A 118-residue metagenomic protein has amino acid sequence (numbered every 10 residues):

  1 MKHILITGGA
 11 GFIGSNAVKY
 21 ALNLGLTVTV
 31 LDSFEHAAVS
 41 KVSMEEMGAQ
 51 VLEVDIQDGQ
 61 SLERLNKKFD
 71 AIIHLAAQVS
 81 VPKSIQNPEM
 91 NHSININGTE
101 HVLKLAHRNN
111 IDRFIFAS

Functional and structural regions predicted by a protein language model:
M1-A71: N-terminal Rossmann/SDR dinucleotide-binding element
K19, T99-E100: Conserved active-site helix of classical SDR/Rossmann-fold NAD(P)-dependent CH-OH oxidoreductases
D32, A76, I115-S118: Active-site beta-alpha turn of Rossmann-fold NAD(P)-dependent dehydrogenases/reductases
M47, N87-P88, S118: Acidic, glycine-centered active-site loop in nucleotide-sugar glycosyltransferases
I56-S93, L105: NAD(P)H-binding glycine-rich loop region in Rossmannoid oxidoreductase-like domains and their noncatalytic homologs
E100-S118: Conserved Rossmann-fold NAD(P)-dependent oxidoreductase catalytic core, especially the SDR/UDP-sugar
